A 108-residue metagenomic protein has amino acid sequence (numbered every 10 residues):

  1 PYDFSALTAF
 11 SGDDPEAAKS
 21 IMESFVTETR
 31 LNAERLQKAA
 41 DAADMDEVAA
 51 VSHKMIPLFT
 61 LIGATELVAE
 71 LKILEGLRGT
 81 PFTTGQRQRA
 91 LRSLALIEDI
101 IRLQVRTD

Functional and structural regions predicted by a protein language model:
P1-D108: Two-component system phosphorelay core
